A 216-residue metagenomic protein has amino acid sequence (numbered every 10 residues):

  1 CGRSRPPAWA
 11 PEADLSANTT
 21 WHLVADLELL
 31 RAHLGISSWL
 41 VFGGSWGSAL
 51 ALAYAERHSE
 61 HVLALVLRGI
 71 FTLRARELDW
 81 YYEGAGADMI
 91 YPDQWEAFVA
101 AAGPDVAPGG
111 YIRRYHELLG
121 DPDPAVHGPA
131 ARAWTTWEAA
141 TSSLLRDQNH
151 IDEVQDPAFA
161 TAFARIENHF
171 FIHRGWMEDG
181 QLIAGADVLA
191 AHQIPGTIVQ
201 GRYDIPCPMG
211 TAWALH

Functional and structural regions predicted by a protein language model:
C1-N18, R76-E77: Glycine-rich "HGGG/HGxG" loop immediately N-terminal to the catalytic nucleophile of the alpha/beta-hydrolase
W21-L40: Conserved acidic catalytic loop of the alpha/beta-hydrolase fold
V41-G43, R68, V199: Short beta-strand immediately N-terminal to the catalytic nucleophile in serine-hydrolase-like folds
S48-S59, L65-L67: Short glycine-enriched nucleophile-adjacent loop and the immediately C-terminal alpha-helix near the catalytic center
E60-E117: A catalytic-pocket lid/entrance helix-loop region that shapes and gates access to the active site across common
D121, H169-V188: Active-site nucleophile elbow and catalytic-triad environment of alpha/beta-hydrolase enzymes
E178, I205-T211: Conserved alpha/beta-hydrolase "acid-adjacent" motif
H192, I198-Q200: Short beta-strand/loop motif that positions the catalytic acidic residue of the alpha/beta-hydrolase fold
